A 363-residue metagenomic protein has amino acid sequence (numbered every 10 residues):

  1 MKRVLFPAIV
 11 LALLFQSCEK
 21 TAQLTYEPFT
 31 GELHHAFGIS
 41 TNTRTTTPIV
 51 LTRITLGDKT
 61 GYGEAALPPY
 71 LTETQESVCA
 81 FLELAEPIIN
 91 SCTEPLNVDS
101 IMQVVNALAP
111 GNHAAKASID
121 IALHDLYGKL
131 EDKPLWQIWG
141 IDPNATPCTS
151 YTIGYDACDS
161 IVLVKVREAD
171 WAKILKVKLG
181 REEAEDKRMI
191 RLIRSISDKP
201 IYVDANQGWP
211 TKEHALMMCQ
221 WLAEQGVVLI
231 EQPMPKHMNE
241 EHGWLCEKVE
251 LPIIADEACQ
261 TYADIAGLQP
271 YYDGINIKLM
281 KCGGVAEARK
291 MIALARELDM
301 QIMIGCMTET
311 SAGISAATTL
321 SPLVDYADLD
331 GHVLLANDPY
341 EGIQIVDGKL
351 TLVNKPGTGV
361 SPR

Functional and structural regions predicted by a protein language model:
L14-S17: C-terminal motif of bacterial Sec signal peptides marking the signal peptidase cleavage site
K20-E73: Structured beta-strand/loop patches that form or line metal/cofactor-binding pockets in enzymes
T21, T55, T60-L130: Metal- or metallocofactor-binding catalytic centers and their adjacent structured scaffolds across diverse enzyme
L24, F29-G31, G57, G305-R363: Flexible C-terminal active-site loop/helix
T52, D58, I119, D132 (+6 more regions): Conserved, mostly hydrophobic/aromatic
G61-G63, P147-I153, K173-V177, I201-A205 (+5 more regions): Hydrophobic faces of well-ordered beta-strands that scaffold small-molecule active sites in alpha/beta enzyme cores
Q137-V249: Metal-dependent enolase-superfamily TIM-barrel catalytic cores that perform enediolate-based chemistry
H237-D330: Catalytic alpha/beta core domains of metabolic enzymes, predominantly
